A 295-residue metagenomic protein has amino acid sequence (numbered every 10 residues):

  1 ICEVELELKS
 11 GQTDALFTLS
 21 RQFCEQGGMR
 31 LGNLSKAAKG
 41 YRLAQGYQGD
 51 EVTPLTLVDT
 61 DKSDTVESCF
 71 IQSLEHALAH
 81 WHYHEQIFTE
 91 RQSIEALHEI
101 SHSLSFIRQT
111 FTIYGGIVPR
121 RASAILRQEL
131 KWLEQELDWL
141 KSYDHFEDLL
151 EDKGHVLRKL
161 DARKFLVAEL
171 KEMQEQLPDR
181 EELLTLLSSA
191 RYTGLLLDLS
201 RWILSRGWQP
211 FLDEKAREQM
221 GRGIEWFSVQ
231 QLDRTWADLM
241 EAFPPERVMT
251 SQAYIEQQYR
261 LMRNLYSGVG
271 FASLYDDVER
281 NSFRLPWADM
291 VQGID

Functional and structural regions predicted by a protein language model:
I1-D295: Function-determining surface determinants
